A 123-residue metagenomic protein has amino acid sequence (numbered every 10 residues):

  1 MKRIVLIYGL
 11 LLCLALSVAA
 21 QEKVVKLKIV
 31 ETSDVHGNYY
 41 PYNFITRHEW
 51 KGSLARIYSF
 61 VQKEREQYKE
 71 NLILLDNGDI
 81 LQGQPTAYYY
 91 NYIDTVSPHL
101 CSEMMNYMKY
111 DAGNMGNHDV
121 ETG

Functional and structural regions predicted by a protein language model:
M1-I4: Positively charged n-region of N-terminal signal peptides that target proteins for export
Y8-A15: Bacterial N-terminal signal peptides
L16-A20: Sec/Tat signal peptide C-region and signal peptidase I cleavage site
Q21-G123: N-terminal catalytic scaffold of extracellular/periplasmic and nuclease hydrolases that process anionic headgroups
